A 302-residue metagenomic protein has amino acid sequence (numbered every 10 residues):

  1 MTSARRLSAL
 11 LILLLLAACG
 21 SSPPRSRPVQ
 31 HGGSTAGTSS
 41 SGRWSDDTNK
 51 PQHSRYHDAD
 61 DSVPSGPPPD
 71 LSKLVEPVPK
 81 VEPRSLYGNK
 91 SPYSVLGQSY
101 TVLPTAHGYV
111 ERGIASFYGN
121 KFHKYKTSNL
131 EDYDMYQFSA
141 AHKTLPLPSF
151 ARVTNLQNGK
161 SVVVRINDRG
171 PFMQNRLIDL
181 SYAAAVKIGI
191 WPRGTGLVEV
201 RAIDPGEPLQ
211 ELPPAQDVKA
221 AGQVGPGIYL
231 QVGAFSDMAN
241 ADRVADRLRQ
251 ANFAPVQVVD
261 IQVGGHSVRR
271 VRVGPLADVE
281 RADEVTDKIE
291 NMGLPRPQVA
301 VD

Functional and structural regions predicted by a protein language model:
M1-A9: Bacterial N-terminal signal peptides that target proteins for export
M1-T2, S39, P51, A245 (+1 more regions): General helical secondary-structure elements
T2-S3, D70, P275, R281: Serine/threonine-rich low-complexity intrinsically disordered regions
R6-L7, V232, V271-V273: Hydrophobic alpha-helical segments, especially transmembrane helices and their immediate juxtamembrane helical caps
L15-A18: C-terminal motif of bacterial Sec signal peptides marking the signal peptidase cleavage site
G20-F150, T154-Y229, A234-S236, N240 (+2 more regions): Secreted/periplasmic proteins
S236-D302: Extracytoplasmic
